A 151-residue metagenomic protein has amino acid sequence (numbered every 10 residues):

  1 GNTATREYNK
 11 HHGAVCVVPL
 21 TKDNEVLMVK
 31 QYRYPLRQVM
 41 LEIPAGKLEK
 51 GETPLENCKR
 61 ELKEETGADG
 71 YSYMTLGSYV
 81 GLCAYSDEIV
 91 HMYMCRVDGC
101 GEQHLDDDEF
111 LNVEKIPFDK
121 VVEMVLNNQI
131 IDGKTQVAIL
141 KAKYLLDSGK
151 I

Functional and structural regions predicted by a protein language model:
G1-C16, K22: Acidic, metal-coordinating catalytic segment for phosphate/diphosphate chemistry, firing primarily on the Nudix
G13-C16, K47-G133: Unchanged
A14-Q38, E42: A glycine-rich, hydrophobic loop/mini-helix early in the fold
T21-D23, Y32, R96-C100, F118-D119 (+1 more regions): Short loop segments at secondary-structure junctions
M124-I151: Long hydrophobic alpha-helical segments typical of transmembrane helices together with their membrane-interfacial
